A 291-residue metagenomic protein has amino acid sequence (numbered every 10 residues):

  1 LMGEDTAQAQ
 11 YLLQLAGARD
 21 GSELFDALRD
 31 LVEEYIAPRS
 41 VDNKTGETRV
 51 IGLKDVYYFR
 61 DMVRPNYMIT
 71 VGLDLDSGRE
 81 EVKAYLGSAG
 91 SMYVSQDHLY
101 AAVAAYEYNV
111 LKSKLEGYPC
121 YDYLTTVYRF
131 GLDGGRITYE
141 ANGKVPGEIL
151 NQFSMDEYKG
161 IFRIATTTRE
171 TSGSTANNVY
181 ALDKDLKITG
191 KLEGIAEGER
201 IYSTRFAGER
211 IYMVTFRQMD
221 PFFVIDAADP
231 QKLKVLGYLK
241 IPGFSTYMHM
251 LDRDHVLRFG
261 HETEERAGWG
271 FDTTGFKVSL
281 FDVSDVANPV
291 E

Functional and structural regions predicted by a protein language model:
L1-E291: Beta-sheet-rich non-transmembrane sensory/scaffold domains
